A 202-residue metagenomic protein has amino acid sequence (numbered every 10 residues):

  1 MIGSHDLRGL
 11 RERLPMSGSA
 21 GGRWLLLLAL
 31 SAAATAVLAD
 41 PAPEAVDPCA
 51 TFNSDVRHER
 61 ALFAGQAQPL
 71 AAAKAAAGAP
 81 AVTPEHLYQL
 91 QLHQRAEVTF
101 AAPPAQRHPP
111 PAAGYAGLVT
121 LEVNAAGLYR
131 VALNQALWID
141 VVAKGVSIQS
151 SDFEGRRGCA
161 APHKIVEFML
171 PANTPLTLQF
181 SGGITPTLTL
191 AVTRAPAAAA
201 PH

Functional and structural regions predicted by a protein language model:
S4-L25: Bacterial N-terminal signal peptides that target proteins for export
A42-A113, A199-H202: Non-catalytic extracellular/lumenal accessory regions of secreted precursors
V123-R130: Extended extracellular/luminal ectodomain segments enriched in beta-structured repeat modules
Y129, M169-G182: Noncatalytic modules at the cell exterior or secretory-pathway interfaces, chiefly beta-strand-rich lectin/adhesion
A136-S150: Short, surface-exposed beta-strand/strand-loop-strand elements in extracellular ectodomains
A160-P171: Beta-sandwich interaction modules
I184-A195: Edge beta-strands of jelly-roll/beta-sandwich modules across compartments, strongly enriched in secreted/luminal
